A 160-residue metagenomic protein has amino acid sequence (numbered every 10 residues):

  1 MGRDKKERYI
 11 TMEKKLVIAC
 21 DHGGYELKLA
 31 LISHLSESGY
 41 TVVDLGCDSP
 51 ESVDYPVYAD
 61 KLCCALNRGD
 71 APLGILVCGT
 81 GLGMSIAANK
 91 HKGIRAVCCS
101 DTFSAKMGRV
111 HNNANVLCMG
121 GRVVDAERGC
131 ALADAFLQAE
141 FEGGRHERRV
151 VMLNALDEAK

Functional and structural regions predicted by a protein language model:
G2-T11: Short, Lys/Arg-enriched N-terminal segments with co-localized hydrophobic residues within the first ~10-30 amino acids
E13, A71, N113: Phosphate-coordination loops involved in phosphoryl transfer and adenosine-cofactor binding
V17-A19, G23-G24, T102-K160: C-terminal binding/interaction regions
V17-E37: Glycine-rich phosphate/diphosphate-binding loop of Rossmann-like nucleotide-binding domains
T41, I94-D101: Short hydrophobic/aromatic-enriched beta-strand-loop microsegments
T41-S52: A short beta-strand-loop structural module common to alpha/beta enzyme folds
Y58-V97: Helix-adjacent hinge/juxtasegments
